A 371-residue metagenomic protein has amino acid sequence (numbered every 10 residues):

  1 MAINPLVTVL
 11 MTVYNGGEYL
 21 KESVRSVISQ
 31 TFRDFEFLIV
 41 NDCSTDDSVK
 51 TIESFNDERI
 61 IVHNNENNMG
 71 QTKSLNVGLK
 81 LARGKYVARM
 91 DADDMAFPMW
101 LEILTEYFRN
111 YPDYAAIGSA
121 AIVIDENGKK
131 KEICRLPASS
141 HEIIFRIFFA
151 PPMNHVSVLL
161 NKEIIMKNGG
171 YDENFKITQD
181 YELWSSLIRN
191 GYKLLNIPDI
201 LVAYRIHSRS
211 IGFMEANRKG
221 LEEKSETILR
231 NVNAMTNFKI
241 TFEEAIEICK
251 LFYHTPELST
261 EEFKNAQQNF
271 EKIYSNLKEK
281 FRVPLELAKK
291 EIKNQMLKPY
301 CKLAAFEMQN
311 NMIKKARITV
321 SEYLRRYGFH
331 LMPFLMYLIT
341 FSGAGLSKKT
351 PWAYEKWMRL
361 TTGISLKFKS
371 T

Functional and structural regions predicted by a protein language model:
M1-E223, A234-M235, E247, F368: Nucleotide-sugar donor-binding/catalytic module of glycosyltransferases that assemble extracellular/cell-envelope
I206-T371: C-terminal subregions of glycosyltransferases and related glycan-biosynthesis enzymes
